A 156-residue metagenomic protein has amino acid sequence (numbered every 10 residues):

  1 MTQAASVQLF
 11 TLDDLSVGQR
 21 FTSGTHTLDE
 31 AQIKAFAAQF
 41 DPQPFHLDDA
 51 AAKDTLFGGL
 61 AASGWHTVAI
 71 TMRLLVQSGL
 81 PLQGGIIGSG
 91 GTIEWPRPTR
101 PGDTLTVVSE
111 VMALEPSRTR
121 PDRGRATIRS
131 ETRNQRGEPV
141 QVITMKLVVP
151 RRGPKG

Functional and structural regions predicted by a protein language model:
M1-S16, W95-G156: HotDog/MaoC-like acyl-thioester-processing domains
T2-A62, R151: Catalytic strand-loop segment that frames the active site of acyl-thioester-processing enzymes
F40-D41, K53, I86-I87, G124-A126 (+1 more regions): Short, charged/polar low-complexity linear motifs in solvent-exposed/disordered segments
F45-L47, I86, G91-T92, G124-R125 (+1 more regions): Short, intrinsically disordered/low-complexity patches at protein termini and at juxtamembrane boundaries
K53-A62, H66-M112: Hydrophobic beta-strand-centered segment that forms part of the acyl-chain substrate-binding groove
